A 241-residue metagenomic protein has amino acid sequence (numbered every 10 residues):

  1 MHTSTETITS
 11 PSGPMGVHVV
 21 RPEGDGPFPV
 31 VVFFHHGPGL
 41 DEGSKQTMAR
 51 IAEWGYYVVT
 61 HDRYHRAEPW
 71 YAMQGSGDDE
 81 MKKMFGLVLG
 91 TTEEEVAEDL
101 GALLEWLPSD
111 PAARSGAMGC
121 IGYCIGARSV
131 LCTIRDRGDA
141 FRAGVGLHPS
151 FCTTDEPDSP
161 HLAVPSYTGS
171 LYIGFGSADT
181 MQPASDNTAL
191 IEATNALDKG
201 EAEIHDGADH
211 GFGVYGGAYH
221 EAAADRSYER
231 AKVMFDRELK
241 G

Functional and structural regions predicted by a protein language model:
M1-G241: N-terminal cap/leader regions of alpha/beta-hydrolase-fold enzymes, predominantly small-molecule hydrolases
